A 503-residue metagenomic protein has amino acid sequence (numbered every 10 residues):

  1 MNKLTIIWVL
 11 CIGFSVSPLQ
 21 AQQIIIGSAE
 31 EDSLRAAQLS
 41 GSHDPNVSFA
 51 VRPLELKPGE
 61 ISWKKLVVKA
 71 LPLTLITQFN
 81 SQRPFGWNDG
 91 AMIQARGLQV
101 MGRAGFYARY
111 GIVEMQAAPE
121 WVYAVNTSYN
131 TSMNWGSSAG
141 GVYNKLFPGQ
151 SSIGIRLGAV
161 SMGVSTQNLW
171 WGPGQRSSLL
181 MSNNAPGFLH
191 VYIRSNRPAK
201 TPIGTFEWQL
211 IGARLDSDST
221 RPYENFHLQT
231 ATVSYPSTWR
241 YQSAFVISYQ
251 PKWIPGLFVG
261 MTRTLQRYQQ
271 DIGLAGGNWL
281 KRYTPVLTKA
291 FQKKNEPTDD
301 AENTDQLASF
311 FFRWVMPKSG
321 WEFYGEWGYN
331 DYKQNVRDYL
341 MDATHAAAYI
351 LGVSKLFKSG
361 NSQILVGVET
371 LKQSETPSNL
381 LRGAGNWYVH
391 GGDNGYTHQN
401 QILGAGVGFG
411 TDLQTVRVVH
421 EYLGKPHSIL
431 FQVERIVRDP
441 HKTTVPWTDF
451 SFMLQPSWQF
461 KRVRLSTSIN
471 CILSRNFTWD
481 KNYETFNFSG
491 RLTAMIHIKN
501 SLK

Functional and structural regions predicted by a protein language model:
M1-I24: Bacterial Sec-dependent N-terminal signal peptides
Q23-W253, R267, D338-A347, S354 (+4 more regions): Outer-membrane beta-barrel channel domains
T74, L146, Q250-K503: Exposed, low-structure sequence patches enriched in small/polar residues
